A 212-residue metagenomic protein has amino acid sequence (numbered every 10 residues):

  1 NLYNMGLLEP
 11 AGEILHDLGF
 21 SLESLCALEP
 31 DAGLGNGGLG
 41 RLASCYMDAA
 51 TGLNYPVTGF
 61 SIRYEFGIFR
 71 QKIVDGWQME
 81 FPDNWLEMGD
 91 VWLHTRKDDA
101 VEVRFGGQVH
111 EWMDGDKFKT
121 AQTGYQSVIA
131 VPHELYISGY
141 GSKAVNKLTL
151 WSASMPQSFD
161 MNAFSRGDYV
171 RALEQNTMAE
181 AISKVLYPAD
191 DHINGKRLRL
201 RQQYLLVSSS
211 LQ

Functional and structural regions predicted by a protein language model:
N1-Q212: A conserved ligand/cofactor-binding region detector
